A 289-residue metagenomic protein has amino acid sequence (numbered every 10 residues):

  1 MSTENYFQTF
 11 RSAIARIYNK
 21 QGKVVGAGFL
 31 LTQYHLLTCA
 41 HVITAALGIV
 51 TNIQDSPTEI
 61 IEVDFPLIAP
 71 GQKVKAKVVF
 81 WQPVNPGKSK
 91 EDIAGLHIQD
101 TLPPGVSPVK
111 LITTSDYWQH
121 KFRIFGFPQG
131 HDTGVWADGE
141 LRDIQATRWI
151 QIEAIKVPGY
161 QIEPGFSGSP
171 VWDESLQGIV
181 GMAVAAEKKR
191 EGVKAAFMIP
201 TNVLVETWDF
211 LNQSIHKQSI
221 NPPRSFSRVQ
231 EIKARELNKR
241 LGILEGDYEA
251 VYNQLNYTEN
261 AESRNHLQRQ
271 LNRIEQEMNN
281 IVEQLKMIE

Functional and structural regions predicted by a protein language model:
E4-Q21, T101-S107, H131-N221: Active-site region of chymotrypsin-like
T9-Q21, Q33, A40-L47, Q54-E153 (+1 more regions): Serine endopeptidase catalytic core focused on the charge-relay Asp
H35, C39-T44, G126, P164 (+1 more regions): Short beta->alpha transition motifs characteristic of CBS
P222-E245: Short, charge/polar-rich alpha-helical segments
L237, L241-T258, I274, I281: Non-transmembrane amphipathic alpha-helical segments
L255-E262, L285-I288: Secondary-structure edge/capping motif, primarily at the C-terminal ends of alpha-helices and the immediately following
L267-E289: Amphipathic alpha-helical coiled-coil segments
